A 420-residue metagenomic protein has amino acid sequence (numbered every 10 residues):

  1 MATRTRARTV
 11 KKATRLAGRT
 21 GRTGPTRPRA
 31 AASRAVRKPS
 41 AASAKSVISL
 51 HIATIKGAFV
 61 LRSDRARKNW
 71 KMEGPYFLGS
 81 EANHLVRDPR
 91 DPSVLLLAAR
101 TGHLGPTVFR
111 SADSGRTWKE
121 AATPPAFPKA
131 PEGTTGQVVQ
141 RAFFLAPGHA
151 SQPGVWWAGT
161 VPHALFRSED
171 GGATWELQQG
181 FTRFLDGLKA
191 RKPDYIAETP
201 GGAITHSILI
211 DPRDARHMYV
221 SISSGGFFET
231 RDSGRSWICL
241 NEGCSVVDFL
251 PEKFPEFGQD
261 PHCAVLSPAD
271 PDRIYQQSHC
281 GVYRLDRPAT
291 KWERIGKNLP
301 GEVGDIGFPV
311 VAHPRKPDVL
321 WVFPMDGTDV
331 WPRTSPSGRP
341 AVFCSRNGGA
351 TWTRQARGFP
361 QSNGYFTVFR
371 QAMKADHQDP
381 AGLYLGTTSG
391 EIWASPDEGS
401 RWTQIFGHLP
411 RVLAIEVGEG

Functional and structural regions predicted by a protein language model:
A2-G420: Extracellular glycan-interacting surfaces
